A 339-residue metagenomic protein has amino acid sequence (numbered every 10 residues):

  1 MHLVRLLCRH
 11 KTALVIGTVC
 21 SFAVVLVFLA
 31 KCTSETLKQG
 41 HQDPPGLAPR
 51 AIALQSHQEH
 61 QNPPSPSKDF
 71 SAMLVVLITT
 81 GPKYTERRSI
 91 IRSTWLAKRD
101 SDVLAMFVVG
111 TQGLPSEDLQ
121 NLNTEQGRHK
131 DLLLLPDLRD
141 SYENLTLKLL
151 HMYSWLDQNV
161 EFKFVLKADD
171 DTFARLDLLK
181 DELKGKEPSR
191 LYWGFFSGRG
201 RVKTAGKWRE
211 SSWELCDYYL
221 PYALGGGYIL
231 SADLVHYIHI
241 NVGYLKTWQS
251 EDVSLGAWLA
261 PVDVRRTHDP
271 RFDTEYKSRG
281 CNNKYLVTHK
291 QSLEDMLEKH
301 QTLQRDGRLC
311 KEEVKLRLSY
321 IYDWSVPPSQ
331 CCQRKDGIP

Functional and structural regions predicted by a protein language model:
M1-P339: Secretory-pathway lumenal glyco-enzymes, predominantly type II signal-anchor Golgi glycosyltransferases
